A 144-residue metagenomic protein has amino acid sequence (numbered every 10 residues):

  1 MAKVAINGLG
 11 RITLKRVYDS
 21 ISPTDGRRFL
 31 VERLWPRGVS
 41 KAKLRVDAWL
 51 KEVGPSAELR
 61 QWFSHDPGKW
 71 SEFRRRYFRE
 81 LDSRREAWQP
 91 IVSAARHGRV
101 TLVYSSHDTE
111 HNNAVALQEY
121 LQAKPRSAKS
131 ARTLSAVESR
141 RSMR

Functional and structural regions predicted by a protein language model:
A2-R144: Residues lining hydrophobic/aromatic ligand-binding pockets adjacent to catalytic sites
